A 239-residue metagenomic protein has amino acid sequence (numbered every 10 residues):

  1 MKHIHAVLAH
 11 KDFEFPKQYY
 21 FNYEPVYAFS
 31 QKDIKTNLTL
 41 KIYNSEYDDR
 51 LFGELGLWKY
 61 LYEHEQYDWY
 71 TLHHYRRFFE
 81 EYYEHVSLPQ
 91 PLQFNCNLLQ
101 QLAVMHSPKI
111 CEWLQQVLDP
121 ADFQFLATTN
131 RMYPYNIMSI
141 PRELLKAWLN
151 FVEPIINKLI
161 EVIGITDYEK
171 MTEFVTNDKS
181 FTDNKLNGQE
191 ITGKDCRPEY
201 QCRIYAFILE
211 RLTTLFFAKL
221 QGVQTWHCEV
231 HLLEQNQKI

Functional and structural regions predicted by a protein language model:
M1-I239: ER/Golgi luminal nucleotide-sugar-dependent glycosyltransferases, focusing on the catalytic module
